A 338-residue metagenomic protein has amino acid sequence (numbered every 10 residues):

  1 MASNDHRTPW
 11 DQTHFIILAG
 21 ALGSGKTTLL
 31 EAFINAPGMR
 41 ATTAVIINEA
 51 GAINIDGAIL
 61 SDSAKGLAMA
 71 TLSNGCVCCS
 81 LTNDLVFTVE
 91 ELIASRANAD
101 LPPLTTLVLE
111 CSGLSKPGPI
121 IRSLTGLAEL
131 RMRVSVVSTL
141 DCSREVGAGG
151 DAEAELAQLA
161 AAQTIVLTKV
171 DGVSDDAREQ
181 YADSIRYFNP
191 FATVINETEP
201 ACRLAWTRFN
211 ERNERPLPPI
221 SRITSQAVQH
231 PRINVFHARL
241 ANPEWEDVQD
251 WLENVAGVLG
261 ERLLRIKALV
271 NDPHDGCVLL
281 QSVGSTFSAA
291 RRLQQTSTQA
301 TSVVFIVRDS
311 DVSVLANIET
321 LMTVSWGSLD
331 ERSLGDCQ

Functional and structural regions predicted by a protein language model:
A2, H6, A157, A161-T296 (+2 more regions): C-terminal accessory "lid"/substrate-recognition subdomains
A2-A19, S24-A148: Nucleotide-state-sensitive switch-loop elements of NTP-binding domains
D11-H14, P231-R232, Q299-A300: A short, charged/proline- and glycine-enriched loop that marks the coil->beta-strand transition at the N-terminal
P37, N48-I53, T88, L104 (+9 more regions): A sequence-level detector of short, solvent-exposed, charge-rich linear segments
L114-V194: Conserved C-terminal guanine-recognition region of P-loop GTPase G domains, centered on the G4
F305: Flexible loop/N-cap segments at domain edges
